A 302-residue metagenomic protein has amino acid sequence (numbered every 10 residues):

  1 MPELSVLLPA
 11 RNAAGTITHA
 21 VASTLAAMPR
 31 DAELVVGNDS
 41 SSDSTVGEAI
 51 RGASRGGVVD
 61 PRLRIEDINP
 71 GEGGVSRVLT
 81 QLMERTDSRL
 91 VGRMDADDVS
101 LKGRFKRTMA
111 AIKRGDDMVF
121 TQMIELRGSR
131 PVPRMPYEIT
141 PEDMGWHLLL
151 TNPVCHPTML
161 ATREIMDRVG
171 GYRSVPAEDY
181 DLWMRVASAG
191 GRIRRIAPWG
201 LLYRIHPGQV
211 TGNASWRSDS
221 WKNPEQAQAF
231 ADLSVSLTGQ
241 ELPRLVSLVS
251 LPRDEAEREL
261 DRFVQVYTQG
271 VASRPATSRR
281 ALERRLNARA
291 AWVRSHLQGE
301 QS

Functional and structural regions predicted by a protein language model:
M1, P176-A177, I193, P198-S302: C-terminal subregions of glycosyltransferases and related glycan-biosynthesis enzymes
A22-D31: Short, acidic, metal-binding catalytic loop of nucleotide-sugar glycosyltransferases
D31-S40, E66-I68, A96: Short beta-strand/loop segment that forms part of the nucleotide-sugar
N38-E48, E72, D95: A conserved acidic beta->alpha catalytic loop
I68-T86: Glycine-rich, basic loop-to-helix element that forms the pyrophosphate-binding segment of sugar-nucleotide handling
V91: Short aromatic/hydrophobic "clamp" motif used to bind/position activated sugar donors
G103-P133: Conserved donor NDP-sugar-binding/catalytic core segment of glycosyltransferases
D143-W221: Conserved nucleotide-sugar donor-binding catalytic segment
